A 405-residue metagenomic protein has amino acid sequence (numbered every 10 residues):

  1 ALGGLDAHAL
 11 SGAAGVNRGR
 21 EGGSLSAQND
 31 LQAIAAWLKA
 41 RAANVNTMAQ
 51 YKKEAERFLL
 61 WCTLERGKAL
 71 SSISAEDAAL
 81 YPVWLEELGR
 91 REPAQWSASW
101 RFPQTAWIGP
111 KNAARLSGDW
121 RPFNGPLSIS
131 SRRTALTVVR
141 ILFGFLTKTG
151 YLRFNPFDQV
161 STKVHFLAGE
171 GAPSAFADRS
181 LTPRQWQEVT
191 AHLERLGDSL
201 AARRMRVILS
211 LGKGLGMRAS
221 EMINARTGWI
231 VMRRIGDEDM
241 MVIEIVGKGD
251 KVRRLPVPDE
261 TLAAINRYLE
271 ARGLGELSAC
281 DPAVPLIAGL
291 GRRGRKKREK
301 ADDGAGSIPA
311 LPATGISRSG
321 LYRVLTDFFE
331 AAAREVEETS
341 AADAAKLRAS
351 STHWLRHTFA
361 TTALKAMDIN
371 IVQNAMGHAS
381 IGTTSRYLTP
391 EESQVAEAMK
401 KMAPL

Functional and structural regions predicted by a protein language model:
Q32-N46, E56-S174, R195-L196: N-terminal core-binding DNA-recognition domain of tyrosine recombinases/integrases
I129, Q187-A219: Basic, Lys/Arg- and aromatic-enriched nucleic-acid-binding interface segment
R140, G144, M205-S220, V242-I243 (+2 more regions): Short pre-functional
K148-R153, G212-E238: Short, charged phosphate-coordinating catalytic segments
L167-T190, G249-E260, L277, D281-V284 (+1 more regions): DNA breakage-rejoining catalytic core of tyrosine-based enzymes
D198, Y322-N374: Short, basic (Lys/Arg/His-rich) helix/loop patches that form interaction surfaces in the mid-to-C-terminal regions
N224-V284, A288-A301: Conserved tyrosine-mediated DNA breakage-rejoining catalytic core shared by Y-recombinases
I369, M376, S380-K401: Catalytic-site neighborhood detector that most strongly recognizes the C-terminal catalytic loop/helix of tyrosine
